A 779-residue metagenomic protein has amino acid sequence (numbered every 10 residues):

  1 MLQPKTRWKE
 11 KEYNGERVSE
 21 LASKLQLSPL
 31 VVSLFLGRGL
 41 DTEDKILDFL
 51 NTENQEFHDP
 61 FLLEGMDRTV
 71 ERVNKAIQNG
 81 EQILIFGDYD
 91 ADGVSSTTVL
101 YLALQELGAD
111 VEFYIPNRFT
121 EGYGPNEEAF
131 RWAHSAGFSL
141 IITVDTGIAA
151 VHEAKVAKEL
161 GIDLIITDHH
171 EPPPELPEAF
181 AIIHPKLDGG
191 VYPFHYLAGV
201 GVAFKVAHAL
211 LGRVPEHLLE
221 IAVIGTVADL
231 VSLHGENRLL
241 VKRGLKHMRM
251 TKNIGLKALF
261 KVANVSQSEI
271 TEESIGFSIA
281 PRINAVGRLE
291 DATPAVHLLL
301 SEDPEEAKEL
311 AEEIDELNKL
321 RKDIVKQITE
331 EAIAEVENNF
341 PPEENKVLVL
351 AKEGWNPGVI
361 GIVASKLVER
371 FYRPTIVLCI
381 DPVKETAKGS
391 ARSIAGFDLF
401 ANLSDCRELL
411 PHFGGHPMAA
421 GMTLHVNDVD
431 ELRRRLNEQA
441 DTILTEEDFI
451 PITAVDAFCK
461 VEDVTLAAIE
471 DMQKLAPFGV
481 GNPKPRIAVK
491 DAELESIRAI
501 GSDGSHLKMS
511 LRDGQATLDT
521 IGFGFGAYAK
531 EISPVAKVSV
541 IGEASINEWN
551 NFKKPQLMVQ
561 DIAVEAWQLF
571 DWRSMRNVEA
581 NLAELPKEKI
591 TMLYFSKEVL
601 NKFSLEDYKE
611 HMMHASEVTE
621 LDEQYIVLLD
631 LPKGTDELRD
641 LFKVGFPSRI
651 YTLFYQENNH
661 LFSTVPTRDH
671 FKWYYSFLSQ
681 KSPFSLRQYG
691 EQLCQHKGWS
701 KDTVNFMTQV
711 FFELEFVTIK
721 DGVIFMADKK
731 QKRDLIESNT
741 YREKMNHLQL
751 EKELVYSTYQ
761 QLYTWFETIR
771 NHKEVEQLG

Functional and structural regions predicted by a protein language model:
L2-P4, K11-R17, L21-L140, L160 (+3 more regions): Hydrophobic helix-and-loop "lid/oligomerization" segment in the mid-to-C-terminal part of catalytic domains
D88-Y89, P116-F119, T146-G147, H169-P172 (+6 more regions): Short, ordered loop/turn segments at secondary-structure junctions
S96-L100, V151-L160, H169-H170, E178 (+2 more regions): Short Gly/Thr/Asp-enriched flexible loops that form oxyanion-binding sites at enzyme active sites
Q105, R238-T329, I333, S393-A395 (+4 more regions): Acidic, two-metal ion nucleic-acid-processing modules in DNA metabolism proteins
R131-A209, H234: Active-site cavity-forming subdomains of large catalytic enzyme subunits
S139-T146, Q624-L631, E637-L638: Acidic beta-strand-to-loop metal/phosphate-binding motif
E178-A228, D640-L641, S648-F654, T664-Y674: Short alpha-helices
